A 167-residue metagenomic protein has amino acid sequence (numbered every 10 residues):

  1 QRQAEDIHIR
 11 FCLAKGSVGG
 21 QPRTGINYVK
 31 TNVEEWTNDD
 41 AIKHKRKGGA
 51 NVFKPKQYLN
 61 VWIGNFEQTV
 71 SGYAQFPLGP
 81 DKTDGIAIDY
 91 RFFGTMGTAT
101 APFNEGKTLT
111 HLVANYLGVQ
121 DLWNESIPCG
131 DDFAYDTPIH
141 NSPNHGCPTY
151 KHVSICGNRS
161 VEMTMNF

Functional and structural regions predicted by a protein language model:
Q1-Q57, G64: Propeptide-to-catalytic entry region of secreted or membrane-anchored zinc metalloproteases
E5, P55, K82, V161-E162: A short, structural micro-pattern
H8-R10, Y58-N60, G85, T164-M165: A residue-level signal for beta-strand positions that form part of recognition/binding surfaces within mature
K15-V18, F66, F93, I139: Residues that form or immediately flank small-molecule/cofactor binding pockets and catalytic motifs
G19-N27, G72, G106, D136: Glycine-centered flexibility motif
E34, I86, R91, D132 (+1 more regions): Flexible, active-site-adjacent loop/turn segments at secondary-structure boundaries
D40-N124: Active-site-proximal segment of zinc-dependent metalloprotease catalytic domains
A99-F167: The catalytic-center signature of Zn2+-dependent metalloproteases
